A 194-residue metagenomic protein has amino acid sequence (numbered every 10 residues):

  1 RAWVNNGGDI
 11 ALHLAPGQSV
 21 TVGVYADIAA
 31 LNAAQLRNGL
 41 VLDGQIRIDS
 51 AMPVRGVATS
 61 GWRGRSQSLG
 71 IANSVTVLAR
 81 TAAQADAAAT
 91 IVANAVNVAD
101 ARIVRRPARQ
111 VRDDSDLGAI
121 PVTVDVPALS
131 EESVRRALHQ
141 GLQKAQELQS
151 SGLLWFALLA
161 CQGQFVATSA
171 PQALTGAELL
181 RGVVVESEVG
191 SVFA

Functional and structural regions predicted by a protein language model:
R1-A194: Mature catalytic core of soluble alpha/beta enzymes
